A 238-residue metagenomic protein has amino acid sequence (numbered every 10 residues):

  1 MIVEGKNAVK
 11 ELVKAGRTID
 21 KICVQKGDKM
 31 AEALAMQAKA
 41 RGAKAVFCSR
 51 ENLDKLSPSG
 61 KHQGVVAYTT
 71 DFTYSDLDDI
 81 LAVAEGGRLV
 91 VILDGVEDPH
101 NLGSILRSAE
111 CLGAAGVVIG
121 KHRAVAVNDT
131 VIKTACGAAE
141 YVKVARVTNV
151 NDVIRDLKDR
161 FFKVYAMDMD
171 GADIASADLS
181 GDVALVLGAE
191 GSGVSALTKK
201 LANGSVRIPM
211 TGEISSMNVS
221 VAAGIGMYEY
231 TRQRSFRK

Functional and structural regions predicted by a protein language model:
M1-A82: N-terminal positively charged helical leader segments and presequences
K14, K29, E85-A172, F236: RNA substrate-binding interface of SAM-dependent RNA methyltransferases
G27-D28, R50-N52, H122-A124, E190-S192 (+1 more regions): Short, acidic/turn-prone active-site loops that include or flank metal/cofactor- and phosphate-binding residues
D71-F72, V96-D98, M169-A172, A189-S192 (+1 more regions): Short glycine-rich anion-binding loops that position phosphate/pyrophosphate groups of nucleotides and phosphorylated
D78-A84, D156-K158, A175-L179: Short amphipathic alpha-helix with an adjacent loop that forms part of the alpha/beta core around
K133-A138, K200-K238: Structured adenosyl-cofactor binding patch, chiefly the S-adenosyl-L-methionine
